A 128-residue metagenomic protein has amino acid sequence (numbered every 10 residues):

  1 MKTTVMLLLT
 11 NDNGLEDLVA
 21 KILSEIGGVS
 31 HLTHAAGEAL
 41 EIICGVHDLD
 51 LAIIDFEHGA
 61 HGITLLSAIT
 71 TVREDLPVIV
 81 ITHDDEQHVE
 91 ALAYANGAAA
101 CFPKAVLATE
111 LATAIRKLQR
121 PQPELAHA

Functional and structural regions predicted by a protein language model:
D12-L32: Two-component/phosphorelay signaling modules centered on CheY-like receiver
L32-L51, H58-G59: Acidic, metal-coordinating helix/loop segments flanking the phosphotransfer/catalytic sites of two-component signaling
G45-H47, I69-D75, N96: Conserved phosphotransfer cores of two-component systems
I53-A68: Conserved phosphotransfer microenvironments
T64, D85-F102: Alpha4 helix (beta4-alpha4-beta5 surface) of REC/receiver domains from two-component response regulators
H88, V106-I115: C-terminal output helix
R116-A128: The C-terminal output helix
